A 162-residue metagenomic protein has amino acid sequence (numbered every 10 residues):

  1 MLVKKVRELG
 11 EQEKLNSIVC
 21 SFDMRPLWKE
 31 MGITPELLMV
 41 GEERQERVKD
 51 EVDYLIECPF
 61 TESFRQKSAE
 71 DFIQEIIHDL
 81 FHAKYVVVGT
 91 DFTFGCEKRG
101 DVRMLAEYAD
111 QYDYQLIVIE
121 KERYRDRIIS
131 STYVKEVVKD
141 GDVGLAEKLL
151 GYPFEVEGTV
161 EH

Functional and structural regions predicted by a protein language model:
M1-H162: Nucleotidyltransferase catalytic core that binds NTPs
